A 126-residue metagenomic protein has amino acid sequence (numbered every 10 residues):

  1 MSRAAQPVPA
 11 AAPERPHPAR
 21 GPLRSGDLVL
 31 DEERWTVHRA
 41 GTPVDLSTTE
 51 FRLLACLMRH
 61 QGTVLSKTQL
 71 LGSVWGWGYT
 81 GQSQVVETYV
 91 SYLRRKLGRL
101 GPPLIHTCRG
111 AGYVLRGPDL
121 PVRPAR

Functional and structural regions predicted by a protein language model:
M1-R24: Basic, amphipathic DNA-recognition helix from helix-turn-helix-like DNA-binding domains
A4-V8, A12, Q61, L97 (+1 more regions): A general structural signal marking secondary-structure boundaries and capping sites
A10, L30, G62, Y89-S91 (+1 more regions): Coiled-coil-like amphipathic alpha-helices with heptad-repeat character
P18-A19, D27, E33, T68 (+2 more regions): A residue-level detector for conformationally permissive "hinge/kink" positions
L23-F51, G78, V114-R126: A structural micro-motif at secondary-structure boundaries
T36, T42-T48, R52-Y89, K96-G101: Positively charged, aromatic-enriched patches within helix-turn-helix-type DNA-binding elements, predominantly
D45, T88-R126: DNA-binding patch around the recognition helix
